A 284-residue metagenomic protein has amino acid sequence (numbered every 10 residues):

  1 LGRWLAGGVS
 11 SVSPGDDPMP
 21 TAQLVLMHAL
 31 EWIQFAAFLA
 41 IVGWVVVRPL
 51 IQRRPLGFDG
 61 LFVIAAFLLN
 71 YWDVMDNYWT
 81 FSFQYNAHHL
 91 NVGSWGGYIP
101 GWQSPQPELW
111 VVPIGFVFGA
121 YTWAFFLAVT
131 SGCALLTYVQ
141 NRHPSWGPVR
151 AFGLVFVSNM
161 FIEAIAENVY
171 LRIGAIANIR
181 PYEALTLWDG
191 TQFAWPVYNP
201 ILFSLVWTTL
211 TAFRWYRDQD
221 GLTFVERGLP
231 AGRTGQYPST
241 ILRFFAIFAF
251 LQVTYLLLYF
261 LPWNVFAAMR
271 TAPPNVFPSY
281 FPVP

Functional and structural regions predicted by a protein language model:
L1-P284: Aromatic-rich, lipid-facing transmembrane alpha helices and their immediate juxtamembrane interface loops in integral
